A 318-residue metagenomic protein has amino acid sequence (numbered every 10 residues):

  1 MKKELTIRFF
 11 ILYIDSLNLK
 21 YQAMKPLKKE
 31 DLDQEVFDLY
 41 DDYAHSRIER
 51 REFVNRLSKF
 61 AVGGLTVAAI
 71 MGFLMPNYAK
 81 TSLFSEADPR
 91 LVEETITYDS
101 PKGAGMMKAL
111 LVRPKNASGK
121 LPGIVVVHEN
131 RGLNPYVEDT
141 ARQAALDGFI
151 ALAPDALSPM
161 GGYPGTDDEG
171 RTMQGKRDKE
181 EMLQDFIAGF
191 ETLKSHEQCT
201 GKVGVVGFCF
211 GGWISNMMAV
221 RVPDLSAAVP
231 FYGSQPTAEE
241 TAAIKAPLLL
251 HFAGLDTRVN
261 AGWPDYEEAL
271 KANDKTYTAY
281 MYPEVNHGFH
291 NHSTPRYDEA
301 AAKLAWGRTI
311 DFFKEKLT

Functional and structural regions predicted by a protein language model:
L5, F9-E52: N-terminal secretory signal peptides
R50-P76: N-terminal export signals
T81-S118: N-terminal cap/lid segment of alpha/beta-hydrolase-fold proteins
K120-E129: Short beta-strand element of the alpha/beta-hydrolase
R131, L157-E180, G288-S293: Cap/lid segment of the alpha/beta-hydrolase catalytic domain
M173-H196: Alpha/beta-hydrolase active-site loop
E197-F208: Alpha/beta-hydrolase fold nucleophile elbow
L250-F252: Short beta-strand/loop motif that positions the catalytic acidic residue of the alpha/beta-hydrolase fold
